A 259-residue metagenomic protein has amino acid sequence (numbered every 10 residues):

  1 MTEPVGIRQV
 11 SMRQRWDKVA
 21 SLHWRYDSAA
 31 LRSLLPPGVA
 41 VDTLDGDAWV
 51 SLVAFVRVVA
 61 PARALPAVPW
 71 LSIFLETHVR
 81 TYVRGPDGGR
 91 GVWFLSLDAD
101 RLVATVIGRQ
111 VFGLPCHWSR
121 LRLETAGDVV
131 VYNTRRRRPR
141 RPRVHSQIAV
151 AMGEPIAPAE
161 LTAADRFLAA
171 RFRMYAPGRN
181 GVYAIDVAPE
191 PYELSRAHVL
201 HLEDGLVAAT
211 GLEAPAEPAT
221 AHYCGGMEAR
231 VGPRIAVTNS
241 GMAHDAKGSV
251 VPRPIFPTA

Functional and structural regions predicted by a protein language model:
M1-R63, V199-A208, P215, C224 (+3 more regions): N-terminal domain-onset segments
I7-S11, L31, R57, V68 (+3 more regions): Aromatic-enriched hydrophobic runs in primary sequence
Q9, L34, W49, R57-V59 (+4 more regions): Generic alpha-helical propensity signal that fires on short helical segments and nearby coil/disordered stretches
V19, H78-A259: Internal, well-folded beta-alpha domain core
W24, F74, T220-H222: Active-site-proximal structural scaffolding
W49-A99: Extended, compositionally biased
